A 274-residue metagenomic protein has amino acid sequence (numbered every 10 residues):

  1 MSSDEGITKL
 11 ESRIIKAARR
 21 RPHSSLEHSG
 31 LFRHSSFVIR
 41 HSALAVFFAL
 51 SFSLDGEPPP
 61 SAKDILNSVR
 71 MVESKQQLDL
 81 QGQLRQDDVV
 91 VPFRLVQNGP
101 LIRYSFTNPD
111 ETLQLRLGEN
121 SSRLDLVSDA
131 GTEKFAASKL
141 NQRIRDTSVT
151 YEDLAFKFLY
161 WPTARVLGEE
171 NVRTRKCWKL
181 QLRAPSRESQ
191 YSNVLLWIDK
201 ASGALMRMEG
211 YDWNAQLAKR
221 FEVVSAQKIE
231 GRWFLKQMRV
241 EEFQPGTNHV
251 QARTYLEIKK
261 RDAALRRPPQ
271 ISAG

Functional and structural regions predicted by a protein language model:
M1-S53: Intrinsic disorder/low-complexity segments
V46-V90, V96, P100: N-terminal leader/targeting segments and the immediate start of mature chains
E57-N67, M71-Q77, L117-S192, D212-A215 (+1 more regions): Flexible, processing/modification-adjacent segments and terminal tails in exported/periplasmic/extracellular proteins
L78-G82, F93, I102-Y104, L124 (+3 more regions): One face of beta-strands
Q83-D87, S105-T107, D125-D129, R183-P185 (+2 more regions): A generic structural motif
V96-G99, G168-K176, I229-E230: Short, ordered beta-strand-loop transition motifs
R175-I271: Gly/Pro-enriched, hydrophobic low-complexity segments that function as extracytoplasmic propeptides/linkers
